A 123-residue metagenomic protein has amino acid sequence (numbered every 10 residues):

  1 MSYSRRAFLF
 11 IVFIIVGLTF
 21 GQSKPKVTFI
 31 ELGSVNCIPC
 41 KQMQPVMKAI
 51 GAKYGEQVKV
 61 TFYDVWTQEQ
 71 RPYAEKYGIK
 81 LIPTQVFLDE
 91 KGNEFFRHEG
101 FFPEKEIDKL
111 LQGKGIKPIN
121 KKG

Functional and structural regions predicted by a protein language model:
M1-F8: Bacterial N-terminal signal peptides that target proteins for export
V12-G21: Hydrophobic h-region of N-terminal signal peptides that target proteins for export in Gram-negative bacteria
T28, L32-N36, L81: Short pre-active-site segment immediately N-terminal to redox-active cysteine/selenocysteine motifs in thiol-based
L32, E56-Q70: Thiol-based oxidoreductase modules, predominantly thioredoxin-like and allied folds used for disulfide exchange
C37-C40, Q85: The canonical Cys-X-X-Cys-His
K41-K53: Typically the conserved alpha-helix immediately C-terminal to a functionally engaged Cys/Sec in thioredoxin-like
L81, V86-K122: Non-catalytic, surface beta->alpha helical segment in thiol-disulfide oxidoreductase systems
